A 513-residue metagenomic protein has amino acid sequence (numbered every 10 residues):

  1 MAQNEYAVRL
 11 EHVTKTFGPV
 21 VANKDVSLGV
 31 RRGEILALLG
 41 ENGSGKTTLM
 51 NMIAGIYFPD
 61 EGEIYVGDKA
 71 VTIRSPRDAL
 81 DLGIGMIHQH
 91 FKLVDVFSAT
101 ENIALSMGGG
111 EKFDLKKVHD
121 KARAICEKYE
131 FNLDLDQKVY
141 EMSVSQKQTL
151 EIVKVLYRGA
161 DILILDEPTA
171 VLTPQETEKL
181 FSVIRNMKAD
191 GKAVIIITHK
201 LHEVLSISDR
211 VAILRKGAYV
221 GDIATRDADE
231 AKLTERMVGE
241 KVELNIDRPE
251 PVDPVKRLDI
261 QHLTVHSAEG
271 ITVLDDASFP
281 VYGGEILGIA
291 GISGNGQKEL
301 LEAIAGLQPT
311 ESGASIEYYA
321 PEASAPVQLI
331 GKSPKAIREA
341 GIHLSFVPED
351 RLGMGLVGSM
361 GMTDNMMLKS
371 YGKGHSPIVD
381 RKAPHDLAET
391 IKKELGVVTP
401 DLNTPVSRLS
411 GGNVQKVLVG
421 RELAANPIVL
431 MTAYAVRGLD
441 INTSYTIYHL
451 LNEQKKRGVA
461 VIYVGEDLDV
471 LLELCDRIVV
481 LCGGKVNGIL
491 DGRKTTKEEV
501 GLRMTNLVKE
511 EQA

Functional and structural regions predicted by a protein language model:
A2-A513: Glycine-rich phosphate-binding loops of nucleotide-dependent enzymes
